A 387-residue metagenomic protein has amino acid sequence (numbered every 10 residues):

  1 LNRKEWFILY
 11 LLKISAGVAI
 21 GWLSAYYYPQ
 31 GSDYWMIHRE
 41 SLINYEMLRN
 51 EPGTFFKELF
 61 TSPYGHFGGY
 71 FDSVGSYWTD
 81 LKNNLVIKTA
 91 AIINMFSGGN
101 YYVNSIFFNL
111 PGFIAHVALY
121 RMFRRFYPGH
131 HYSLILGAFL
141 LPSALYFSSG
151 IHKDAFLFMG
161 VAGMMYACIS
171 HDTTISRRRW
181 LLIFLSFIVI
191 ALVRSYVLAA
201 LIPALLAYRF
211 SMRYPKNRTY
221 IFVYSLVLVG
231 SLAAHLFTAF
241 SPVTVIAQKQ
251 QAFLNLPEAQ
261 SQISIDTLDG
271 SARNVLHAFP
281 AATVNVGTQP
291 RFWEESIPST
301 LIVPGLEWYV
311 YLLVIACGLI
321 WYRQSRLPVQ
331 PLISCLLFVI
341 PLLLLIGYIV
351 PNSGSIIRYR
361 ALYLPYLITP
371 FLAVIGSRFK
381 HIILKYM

Functional and structural regions predicted by a protein language model:
L1, H116-A118, V286-R291, V303-P328: Hydrophobic, aromatic-rich transmembrane alpha-helices and their immediate juxtamembrane boundary segments
S24-E40, R49-F67, Y77-T89, F279 (+1 more regions): Extracytoplasmic catalytic/substrate-binding loops of multi-pass membrane glycan-assembly enzymes
N104-F126, L313-C317: Transmembrane-helix motifs of polytopic, lipid-linked glycan transferases
L119-L140: Transmembrane-helix signature of polytopic, membrane-embedded enzymes that assemble or transfer cell-envelope glycans
R125, T174-R179, A316-F338: Membrane-interface helix-loop-helix junctions at transmembrane boundaries of multi-pass membrane enzymes, predominantly
F126-G129, A162-R179: Membrane-interface transmembrane helices that cradle and orient dolichyl/undecaprenyl
G150-L157: Short acidic/glycine- and proline-prone juxtamembrane loop motifs at membrane-interface regions of multi-pass membrane
L182, S186-Y309: Alpha-helical transmembrane segments and terminal signal-anchor/GPI-anchor hydrophobic tails, characterized by long
